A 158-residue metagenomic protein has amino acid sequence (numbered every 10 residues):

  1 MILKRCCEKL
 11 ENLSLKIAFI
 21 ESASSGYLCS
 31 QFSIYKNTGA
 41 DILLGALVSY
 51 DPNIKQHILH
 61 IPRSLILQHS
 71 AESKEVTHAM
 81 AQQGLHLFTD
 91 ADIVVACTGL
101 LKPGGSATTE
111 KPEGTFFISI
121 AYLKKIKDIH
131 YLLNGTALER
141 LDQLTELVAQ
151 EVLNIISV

Functional and structural regions predicted by a protein language model:
M1-V158: Short alpha-helical segments enriched in small residues
